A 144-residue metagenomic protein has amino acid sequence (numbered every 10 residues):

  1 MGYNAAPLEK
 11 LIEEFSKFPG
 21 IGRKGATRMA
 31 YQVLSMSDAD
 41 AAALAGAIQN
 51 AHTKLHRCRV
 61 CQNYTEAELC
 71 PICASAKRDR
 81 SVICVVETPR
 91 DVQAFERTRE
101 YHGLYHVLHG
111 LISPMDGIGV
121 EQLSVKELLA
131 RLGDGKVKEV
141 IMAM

Functional and structural regions predicted by a protein language model:
G2-E9, K17, A30-I83, T88-V92: Cys/His-rich Zn2+-binding cysteine-cluster or related metal-binding knuckle/ribbon modules and their
G2-Y3, E14, R131-G135: Post-transcriptional modification and biogenesis factors for structured RNAs of the translation apparatus
I12, A45-I48, L129-L132: A generic alpha-helix structural signal
F15-K17, Y105: Short, flexible coil/turn micro-motifs enriched in small/turn-prone residues
A26, S75-M144: Extended interfacial segments that mediate partner engagement and assembly in macromolecular machines
